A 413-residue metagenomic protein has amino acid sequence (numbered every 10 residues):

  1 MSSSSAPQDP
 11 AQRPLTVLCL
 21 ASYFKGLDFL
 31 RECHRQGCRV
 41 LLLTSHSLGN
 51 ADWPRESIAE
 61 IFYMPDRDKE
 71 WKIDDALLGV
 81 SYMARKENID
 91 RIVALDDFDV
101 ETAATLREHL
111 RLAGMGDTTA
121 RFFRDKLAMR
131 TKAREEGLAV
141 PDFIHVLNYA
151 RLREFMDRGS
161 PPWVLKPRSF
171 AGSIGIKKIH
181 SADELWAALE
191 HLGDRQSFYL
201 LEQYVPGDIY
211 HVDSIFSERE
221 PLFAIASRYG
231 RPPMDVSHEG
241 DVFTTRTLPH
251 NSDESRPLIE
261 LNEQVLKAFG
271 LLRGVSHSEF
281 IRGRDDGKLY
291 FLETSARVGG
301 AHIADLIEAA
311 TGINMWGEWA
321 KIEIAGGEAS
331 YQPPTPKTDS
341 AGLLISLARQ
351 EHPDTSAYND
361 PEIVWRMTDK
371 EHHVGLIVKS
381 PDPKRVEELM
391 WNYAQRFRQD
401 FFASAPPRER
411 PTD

Functional and structural regions predicted by a protein language model:
M1-T119, A150, D382, W391-E409: ATP-binding N-terminal substructure of ATP-dependent carboxylate-amine bond-forming enzymes
S3, G26, L152, E318-D413: Peripheral (often C-terminal) accessory segments that flank ATP-dependent C-N-forming ligase machineries
V17-C19, R91-A94, P141-D142, K178 (+2 more regions): Short catalytic-loop micro-motif centered on adjacent basic/acidic residues
D125-P206, S217-R219, T244-L248, S252-E260 (+2 more regions): Active-site nucleotide/adenylate-binding loops and adjacent lid/helix of ATP-dependent enzymes
P141, I174, Y210-V212, A224 (+5 more regions): Change "...and in nucleic-acid phosphodiester-cleaving endonucleases..." to "...and in nucleic-acid processing enzymes
F143, L165, L201, F223-A226 (+2 more regions): Generic preference for hydrophobic
D183, Q203-L271, V275, R282-D285 (+2 more regions): ATP-dependent carboxylate/phosphate-activation module, predominantly the ATP-grasp catalytic core and closely related
